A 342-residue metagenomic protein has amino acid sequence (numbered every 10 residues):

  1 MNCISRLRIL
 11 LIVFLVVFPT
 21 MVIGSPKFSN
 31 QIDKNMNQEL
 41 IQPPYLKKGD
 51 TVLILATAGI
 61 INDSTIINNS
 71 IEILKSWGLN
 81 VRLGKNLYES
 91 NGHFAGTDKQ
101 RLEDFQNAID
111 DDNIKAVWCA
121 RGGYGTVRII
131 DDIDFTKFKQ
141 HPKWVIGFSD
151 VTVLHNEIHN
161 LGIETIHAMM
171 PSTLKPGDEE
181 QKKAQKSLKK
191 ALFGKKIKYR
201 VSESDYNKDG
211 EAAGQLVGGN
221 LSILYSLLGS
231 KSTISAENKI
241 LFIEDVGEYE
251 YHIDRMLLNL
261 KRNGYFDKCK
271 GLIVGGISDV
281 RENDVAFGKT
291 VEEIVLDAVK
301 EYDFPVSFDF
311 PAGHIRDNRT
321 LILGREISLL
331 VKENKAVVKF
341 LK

Functional and structural regions predicted by a protein language model:
M1-M36: Bacterial Sec-dependent N-terminal signal peptides
F28-N113: ATP/NTP phosphate-donor binding region
I54, V117, D150, L224 (+2 more regions): Buried hydrophobic positions in well-ordered alpha/beta secondary-structure cores of metabolic enzymes
I61-N69, E211-E248: Conserved beta-alpha junction segments in alpha/beta enzyme cores
F135-I158, E164-M170, P305: Short, acidic/small-residue loops that bind anionic groups at enzyme active sites
E164-G229: Conserved anion/nucleotide-ligand pocket segment
S235-V291: Internal helical hairpin/lid segments
D279-K342: ATP/nucleoside-binding phosphotransfer catalytic cores, i.e., glycine-rich phosphate-binding loops
